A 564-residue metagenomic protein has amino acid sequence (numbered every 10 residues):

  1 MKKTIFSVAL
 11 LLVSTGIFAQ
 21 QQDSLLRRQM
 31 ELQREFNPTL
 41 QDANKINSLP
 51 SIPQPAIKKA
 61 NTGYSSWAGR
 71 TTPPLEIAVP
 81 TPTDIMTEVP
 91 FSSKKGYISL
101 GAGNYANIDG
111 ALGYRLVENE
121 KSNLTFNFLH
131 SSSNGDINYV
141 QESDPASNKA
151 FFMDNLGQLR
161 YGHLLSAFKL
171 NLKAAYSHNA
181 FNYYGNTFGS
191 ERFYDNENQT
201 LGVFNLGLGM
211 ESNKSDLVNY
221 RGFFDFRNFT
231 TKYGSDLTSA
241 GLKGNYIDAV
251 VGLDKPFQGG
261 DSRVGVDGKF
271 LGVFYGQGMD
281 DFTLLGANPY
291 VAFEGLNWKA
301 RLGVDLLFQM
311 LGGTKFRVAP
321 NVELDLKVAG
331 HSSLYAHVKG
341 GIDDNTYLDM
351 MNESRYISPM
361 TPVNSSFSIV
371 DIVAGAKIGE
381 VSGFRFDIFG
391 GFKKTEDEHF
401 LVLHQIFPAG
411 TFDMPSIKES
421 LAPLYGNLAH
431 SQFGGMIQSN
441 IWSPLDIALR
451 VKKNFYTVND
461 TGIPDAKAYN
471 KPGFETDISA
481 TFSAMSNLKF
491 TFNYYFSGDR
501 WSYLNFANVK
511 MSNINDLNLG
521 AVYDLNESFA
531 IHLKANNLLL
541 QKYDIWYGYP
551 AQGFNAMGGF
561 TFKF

Functional and structural regions predicted by a protein language model:
Q20-E88: N-terminal periplasmic/intermembrane-space "pro-region" immediately following the signal or transit peptide
V79-P82, V89-V140, K149-G157: Outer-membrane beta-barrel translocator/receptor signature
S93, I98, K299, L307-Q309 (+1 more regions): Exposed, low-structure sequence patches enriched in small/polar residues
S99-A111, E120, K149-F151, K243 (+5 more regions): Solvent-exposed loop/turn segments connecting transmembrane beta-strands in outer-membrane beta-barrel proteins
L112, G157-L159, L206-L208, I247-L253 (+7 more regions): Membrane-embedded beta-strands of outer-membrane beta-barrel proteins, especially the hydrophobic/small aromatic
V117-N138, D261-Q309, N440-K453, N487: Surface-exposed extracellular loop regions of Gram-negative outer-membrane beta-barrel proteins
S133-V140, D144-L156, N171-N219, R227-Y246: Flexible loop and strand-edge segments within Gram-negative outer membrane beta-barrel domains
N198-E211, F223-L296: Outer-membrane beta-barrel transmembrane domain signature of Gram-negative proteins, especially the mid-to-C-terminal
